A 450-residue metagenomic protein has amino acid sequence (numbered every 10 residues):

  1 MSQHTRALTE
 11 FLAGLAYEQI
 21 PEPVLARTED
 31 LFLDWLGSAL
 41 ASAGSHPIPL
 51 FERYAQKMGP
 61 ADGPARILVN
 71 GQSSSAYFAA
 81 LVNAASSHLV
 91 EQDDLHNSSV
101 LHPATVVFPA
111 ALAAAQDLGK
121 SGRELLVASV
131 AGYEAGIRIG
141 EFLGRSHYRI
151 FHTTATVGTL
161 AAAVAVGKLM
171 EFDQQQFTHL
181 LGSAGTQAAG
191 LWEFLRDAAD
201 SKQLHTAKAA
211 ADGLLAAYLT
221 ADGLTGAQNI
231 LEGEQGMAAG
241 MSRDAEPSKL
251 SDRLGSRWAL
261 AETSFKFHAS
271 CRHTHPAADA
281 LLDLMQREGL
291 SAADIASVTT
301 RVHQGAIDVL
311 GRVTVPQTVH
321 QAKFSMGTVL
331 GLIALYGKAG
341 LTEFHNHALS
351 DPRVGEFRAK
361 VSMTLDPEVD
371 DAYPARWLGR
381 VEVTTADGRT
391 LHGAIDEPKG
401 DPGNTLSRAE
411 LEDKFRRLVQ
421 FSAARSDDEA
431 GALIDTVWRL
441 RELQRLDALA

Functional and structural regions predicted by a protein language model:
M1-V100, R196, S201-A211, Y218-A450: Terminal-appendage/accessory-domain detector
P21, F32, V107-A114, T156-L169 (+3 more regions): Alpha-helical scaffold elements that line and support the substrate/ligand-binding pocket of soluble hydrolases
L25, E29, L33, V107 (+3 more regions): Hydrophobic face of alpha-helices
N83-E141: Hydrophobic alpha-helical hairpins/lids featuring a short glycine-rich hinge
S87, V106-F108, A113, A135 (+3 more regions): Short connector loops/turns at beta-strand edges and beta->alpha or beta->beta junctions
A115-L215, D222, A227-N229, G233-E234: Glycine-rich, mobile lid/loop segments that gate access to catalytic sites or pores
